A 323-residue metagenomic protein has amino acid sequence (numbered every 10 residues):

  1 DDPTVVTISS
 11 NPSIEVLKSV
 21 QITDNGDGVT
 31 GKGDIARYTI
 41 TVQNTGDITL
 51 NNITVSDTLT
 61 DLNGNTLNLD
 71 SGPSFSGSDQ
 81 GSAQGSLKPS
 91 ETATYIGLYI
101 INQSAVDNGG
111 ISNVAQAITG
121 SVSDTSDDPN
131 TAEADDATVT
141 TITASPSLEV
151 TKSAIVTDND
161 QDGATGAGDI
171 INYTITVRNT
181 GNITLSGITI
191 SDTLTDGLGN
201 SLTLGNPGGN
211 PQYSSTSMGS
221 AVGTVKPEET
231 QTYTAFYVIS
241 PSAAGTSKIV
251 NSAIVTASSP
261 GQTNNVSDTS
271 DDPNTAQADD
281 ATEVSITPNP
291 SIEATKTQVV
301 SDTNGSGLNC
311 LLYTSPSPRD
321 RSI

Functional and structural regions predicted by a protein language model:
D1-E15, Q116-E149, I254-T295: Extracellular/luminal low-complexity Ser/Thr/Pro-rich, glycosylation-prone repeat/linker regions
L17-G26, T151-Q161, T295-S306: Short, solvent-exposed loop/edge segments of extracellular or virion-exposed proteins
G26-G31, T66, G81-G85, Q161-A164 (+3 more regions): Acidic, glycine-anchored loop motifs typical of Ca2+
V42-G46, V177-G181: Asparagine-centered strand-capping/turn motif at beta-strand->loop junctions
N51-A83, G187-A221: A surface/secretory-pathway sequence property marking extracellular, secreted, or lumenal proteins enriched
L87-G109, T224-S247: Low-complexity, intrinsically disordered segments enriched in Ser/Thr together with acidic residues
I101-S123, V238-S267: Serine/threonine-enriched low-complexity regions used as flexible
Y313-D320: Conserved small/polar residues in nucleotide/adenosyl-binding loops
